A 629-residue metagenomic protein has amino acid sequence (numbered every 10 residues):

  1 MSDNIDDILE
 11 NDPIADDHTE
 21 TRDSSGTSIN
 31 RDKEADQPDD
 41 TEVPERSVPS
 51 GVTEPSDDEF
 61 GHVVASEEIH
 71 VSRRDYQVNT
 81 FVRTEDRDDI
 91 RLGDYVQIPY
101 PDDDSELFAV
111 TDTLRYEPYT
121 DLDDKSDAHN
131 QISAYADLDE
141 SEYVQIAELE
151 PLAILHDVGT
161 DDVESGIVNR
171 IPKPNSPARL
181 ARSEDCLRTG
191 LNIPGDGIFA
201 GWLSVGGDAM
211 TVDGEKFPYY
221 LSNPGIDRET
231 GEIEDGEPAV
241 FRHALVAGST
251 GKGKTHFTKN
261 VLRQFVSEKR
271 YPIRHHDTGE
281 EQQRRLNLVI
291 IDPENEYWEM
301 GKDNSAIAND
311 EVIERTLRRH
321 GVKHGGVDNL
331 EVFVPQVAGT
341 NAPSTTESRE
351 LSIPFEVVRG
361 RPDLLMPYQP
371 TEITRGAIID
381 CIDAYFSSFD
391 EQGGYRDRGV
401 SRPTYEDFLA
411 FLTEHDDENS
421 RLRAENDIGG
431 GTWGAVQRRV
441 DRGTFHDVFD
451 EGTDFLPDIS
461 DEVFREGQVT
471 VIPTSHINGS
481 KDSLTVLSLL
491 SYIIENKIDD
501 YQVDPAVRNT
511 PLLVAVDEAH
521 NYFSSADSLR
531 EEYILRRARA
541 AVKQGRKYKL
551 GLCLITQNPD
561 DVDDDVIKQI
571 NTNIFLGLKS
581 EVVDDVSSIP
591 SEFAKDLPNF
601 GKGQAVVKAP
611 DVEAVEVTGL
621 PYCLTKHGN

Functional and structural regions predicted by a protein language model:
S2, T21, G51, Y95 (+2 more regions): Phosphate-binding and hydrolysis-coupling loops of NTP-dependent motor/remodeling domains
S2-G248, H256-Q264, E268-Y271, Q282 (+2 more regions): Basic- and hydrophobic-enriched, low-structure N-terminal and domain-boundary segments that flank ATP-binding catalytic
T211-E331, D564, V607: Glycine-rich phosphate-binding loop of nucleotide-binding enzymes
A244, T470-I472, C553: Conserved beta-strand position immediately N-terminal to the Walker
T278-R284, N295-A306, K323-A540, K547 (+1 more regions): P-loop NTPase motor domains
K302-L317, R530-E532, Q569-N571, P621-L624: Short secondary-structure boundary/capping segments
R536-C623: Conserved ATP-driven motor cores of ASCE-family P-loop NTPases powering translocation/secretion/packaging/pilus
